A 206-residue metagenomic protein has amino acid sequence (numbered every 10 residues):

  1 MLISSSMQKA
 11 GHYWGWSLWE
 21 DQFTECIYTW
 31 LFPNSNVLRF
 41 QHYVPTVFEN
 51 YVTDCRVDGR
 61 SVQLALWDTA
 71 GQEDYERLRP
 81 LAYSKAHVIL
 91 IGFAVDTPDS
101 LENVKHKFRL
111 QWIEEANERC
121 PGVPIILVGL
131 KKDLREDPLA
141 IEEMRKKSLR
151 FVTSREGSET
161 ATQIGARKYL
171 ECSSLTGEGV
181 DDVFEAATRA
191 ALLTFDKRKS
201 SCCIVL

Functional and structural regions predicted by a protein language model:
M1-R198, L206: TRAFAC-class small GTPase G-domain
